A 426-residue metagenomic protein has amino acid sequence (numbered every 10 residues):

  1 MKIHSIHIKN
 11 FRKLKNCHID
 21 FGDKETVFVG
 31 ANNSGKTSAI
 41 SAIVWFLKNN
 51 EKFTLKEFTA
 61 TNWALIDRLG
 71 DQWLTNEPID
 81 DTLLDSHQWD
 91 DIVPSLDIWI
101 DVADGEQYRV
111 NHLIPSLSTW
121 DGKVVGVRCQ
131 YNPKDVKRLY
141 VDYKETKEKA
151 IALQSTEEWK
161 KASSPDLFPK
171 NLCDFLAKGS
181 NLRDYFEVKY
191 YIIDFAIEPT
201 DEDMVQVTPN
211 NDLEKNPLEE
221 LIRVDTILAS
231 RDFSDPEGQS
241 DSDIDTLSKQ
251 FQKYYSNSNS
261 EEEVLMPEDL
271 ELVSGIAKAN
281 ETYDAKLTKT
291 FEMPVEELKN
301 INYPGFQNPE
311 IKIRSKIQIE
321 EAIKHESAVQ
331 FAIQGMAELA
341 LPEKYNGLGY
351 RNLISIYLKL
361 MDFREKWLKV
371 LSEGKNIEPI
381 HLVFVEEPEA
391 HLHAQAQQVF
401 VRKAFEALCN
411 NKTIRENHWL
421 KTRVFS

Functional and structural regions predicted by a protein language model:
M1-D23, V27, I43-D91, S95 (+2 more regions): Extreme N-terminal "head/tail" segments of very large remodeling/mechanoenzyme assemblies
M1-K48, K324, Q330-S426: Switch/communication elements of ASCE P-loop NTPase nucleotide-binding domains
N10, I19, H87-W89, S118-W120 (+4 more regions): Sterically constrained small-residue positions within well-ordered secondary structures of folded domains
G30-A42, D67-N76, A162-L167, E271-G275 (+2 more regions): Short N-terminal helix-initiation segments at or just after the protein's N-terminus
A31, K215, K278-T282, K286 (+1 more regions): Conserved aromatic-histidine-acidic binding/catalytic patches
T54-A64, N171, Q318-I319, L341-P342 (+1 more regions): Short, solvent-exposed coil/turn linker segments
Q72-V93, W99-L270, S274: Glycine-rich phosphate-binding loops of NTPases
L221, D225, A229-V385, N410-K412: Extended helical coiled-coil dimerization/tether regions that scaffold and oligomerize large DNA-maintenance assemblies
